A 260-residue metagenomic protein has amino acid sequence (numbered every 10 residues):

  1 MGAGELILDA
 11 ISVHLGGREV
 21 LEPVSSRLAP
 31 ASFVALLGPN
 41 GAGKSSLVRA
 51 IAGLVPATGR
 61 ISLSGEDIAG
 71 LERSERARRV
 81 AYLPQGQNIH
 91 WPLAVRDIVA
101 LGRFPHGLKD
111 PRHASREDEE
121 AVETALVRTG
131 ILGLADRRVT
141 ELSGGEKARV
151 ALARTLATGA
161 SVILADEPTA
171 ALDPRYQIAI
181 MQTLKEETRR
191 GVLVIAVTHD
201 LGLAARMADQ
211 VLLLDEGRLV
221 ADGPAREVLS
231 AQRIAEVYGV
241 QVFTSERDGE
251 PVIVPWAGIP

Functional and structural regions predicted by a protein language model:
A52: Helix-to-loop junction immediately C-terminal to a conserved catalytic motif
G59-D67, R76: Conserved ABC transporter NBD signature motif
A100, S115-L134: Conserved ABC ATPase "signature" region
R138-L142, E146: Conserved ABC ATPase signature
I163-D166: Catalytic Walker B motif of ABC-type/P-loop ATPase nucleotide-binding domains
V237-P260: ABC ATPase nucleotide-binding domains
